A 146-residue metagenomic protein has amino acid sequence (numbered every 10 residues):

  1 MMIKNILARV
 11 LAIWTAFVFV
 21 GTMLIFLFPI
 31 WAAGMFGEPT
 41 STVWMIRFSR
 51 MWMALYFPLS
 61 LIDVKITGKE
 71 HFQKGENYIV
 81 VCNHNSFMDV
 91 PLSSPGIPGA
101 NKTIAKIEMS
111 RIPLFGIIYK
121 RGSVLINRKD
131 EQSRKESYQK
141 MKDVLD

Functional and structural regions predicted by a protein language model:
M2-K65, I117-R121: A transmembrane-helix-recognition feature enriched in membrane-embedded lipid enzymes and envelope glyco-/phospholipid
L59, D63-D146: Soluble catalytic domains of membrane acyltransferases
